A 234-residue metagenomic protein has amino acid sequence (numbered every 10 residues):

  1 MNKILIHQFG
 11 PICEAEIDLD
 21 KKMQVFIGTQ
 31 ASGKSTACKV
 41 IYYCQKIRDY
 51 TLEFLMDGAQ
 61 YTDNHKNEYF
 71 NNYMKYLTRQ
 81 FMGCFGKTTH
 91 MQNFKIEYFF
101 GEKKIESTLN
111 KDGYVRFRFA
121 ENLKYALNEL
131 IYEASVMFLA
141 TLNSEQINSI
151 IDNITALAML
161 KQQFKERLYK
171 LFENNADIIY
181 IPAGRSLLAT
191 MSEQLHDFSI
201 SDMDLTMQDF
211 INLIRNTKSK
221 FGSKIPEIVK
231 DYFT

Functional and structural regions predicted by a protein language model:
M1-D209: P-loop NTPase switch/coupling surface
T78, M82, G86-F94, R215-F233: Low-complexity, serine/threonine/proline-enriched polar segments
Q208-I211, G222: Low-complexity, intrinsically disordered short peptide segments enriched in small/polar/basic residues
